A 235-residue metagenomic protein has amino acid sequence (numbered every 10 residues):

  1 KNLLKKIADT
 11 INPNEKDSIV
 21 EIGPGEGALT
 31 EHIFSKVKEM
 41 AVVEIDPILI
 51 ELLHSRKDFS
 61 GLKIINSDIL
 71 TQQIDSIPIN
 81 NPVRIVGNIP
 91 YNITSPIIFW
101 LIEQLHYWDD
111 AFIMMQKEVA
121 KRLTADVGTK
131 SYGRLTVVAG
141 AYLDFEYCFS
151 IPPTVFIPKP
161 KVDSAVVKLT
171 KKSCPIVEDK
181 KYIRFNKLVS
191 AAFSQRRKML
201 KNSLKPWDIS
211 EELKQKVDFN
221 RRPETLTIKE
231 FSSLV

Functional and structural regions predicted by a protein language model:
K1-K187, A191, S233: Catalytic cores of RNA-modifying enzymes
K171, V189-V235: C-terminal lobe and adjacent flexible extensions of AdoMet/dcAdoMet transferase-like proteins
